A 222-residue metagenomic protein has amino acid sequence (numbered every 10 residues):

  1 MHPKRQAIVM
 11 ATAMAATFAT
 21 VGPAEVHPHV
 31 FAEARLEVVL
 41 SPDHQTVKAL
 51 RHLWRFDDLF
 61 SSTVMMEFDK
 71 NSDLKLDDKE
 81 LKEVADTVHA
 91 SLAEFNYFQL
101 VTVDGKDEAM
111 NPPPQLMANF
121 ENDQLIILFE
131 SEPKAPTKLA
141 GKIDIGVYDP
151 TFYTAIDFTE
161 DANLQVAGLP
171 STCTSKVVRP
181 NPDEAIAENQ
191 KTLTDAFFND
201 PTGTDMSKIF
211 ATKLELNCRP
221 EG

Functional and structural regions predicted by a protein language model:
M1-A11: Bacterial N-terminal signal peptides that target proteins for export
V9-A19: Bacterial N-terminal signal peptides
V21-V26: Sec/Tat signal peptide C-region and signal peptidase I cleavage site
H29-F56, F60: Early extracytoplasmic/domain-onset interaction patches
F31-E33, A93-E94, N111, I209: Short solvent-exposed loop/turn micro-motifs enriched in small/polar/acidic residues
A49, F98, K142: Exposed beta-strand and adjacent loop surfaces of beta-rich binding modules that mediate intermolecular recognition
L59-K138: Structured domain cores in non-transmembrane regions
D104-G222: Mature, soluble, non-transmembrane domains
